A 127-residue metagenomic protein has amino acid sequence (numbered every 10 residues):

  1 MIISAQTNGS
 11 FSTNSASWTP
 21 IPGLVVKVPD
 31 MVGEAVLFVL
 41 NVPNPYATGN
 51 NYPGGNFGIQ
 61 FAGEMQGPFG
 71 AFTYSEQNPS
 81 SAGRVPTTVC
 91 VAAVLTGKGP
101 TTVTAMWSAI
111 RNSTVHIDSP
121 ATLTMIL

Functional and structural regions predicted by a protein language model:
S4-S17, V25-L127: Terminal beta-strand-rich extracellular "head" domains that mediate receptor/glycan or other ligand binding
